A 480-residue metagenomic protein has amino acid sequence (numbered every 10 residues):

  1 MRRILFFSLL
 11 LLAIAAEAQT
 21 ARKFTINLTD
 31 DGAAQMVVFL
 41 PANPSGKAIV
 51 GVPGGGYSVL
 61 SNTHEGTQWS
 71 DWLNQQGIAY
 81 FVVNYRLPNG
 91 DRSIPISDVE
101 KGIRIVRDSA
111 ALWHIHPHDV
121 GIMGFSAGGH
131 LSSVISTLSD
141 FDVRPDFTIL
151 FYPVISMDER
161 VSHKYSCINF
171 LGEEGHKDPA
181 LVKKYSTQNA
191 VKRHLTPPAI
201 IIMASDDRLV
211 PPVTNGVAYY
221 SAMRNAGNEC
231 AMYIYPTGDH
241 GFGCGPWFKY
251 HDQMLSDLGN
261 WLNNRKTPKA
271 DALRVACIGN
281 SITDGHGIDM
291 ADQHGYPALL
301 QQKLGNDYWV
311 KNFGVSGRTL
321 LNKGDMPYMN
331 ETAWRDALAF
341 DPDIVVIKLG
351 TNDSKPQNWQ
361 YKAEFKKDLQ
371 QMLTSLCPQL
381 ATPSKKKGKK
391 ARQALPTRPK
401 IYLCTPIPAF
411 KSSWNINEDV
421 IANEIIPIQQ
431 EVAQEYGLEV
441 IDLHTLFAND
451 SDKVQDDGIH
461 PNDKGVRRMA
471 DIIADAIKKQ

Functional and structural regions predicted by a protein language model:
V37, R92, V217-P268, D456-I459 (+3 more regions): C-terminal catalytic histidine-bearing segment of alpha/beta-hydrolase fold enzymes
G46-G54: Short beta-strand element of the alpha/beta-hydrolase
S61-T63, Q68, F81-P117, G245-Q253: Catalytic nucleophile-loop/oxyanion-hole region of alpha/beta-hydrolase and closely related hydrolase-like folds
K101-S166, V182, T187: Primarily recognizes the serine-hydrolase "nucleophile elbow" in alpha/beta-hydrolase and SGNH/GDSL folds
S162-K164, A272-A276, I282-Q370: Conserved SGNH/GDSL esterase-like catalytic core that processes O-acyl groups on lipids and polysaccharides
V182-K183, Q302, Y328-Q480: Alpha-helical cap/lid subdomain in secreted, periplasmic, or secretory-pathway luminal O-acyl-processing enzymes
I200-D207: Short beta-strand/loop motif that positions the catalytic acidic residue of the alpha/beta-hydrolase fold
R208-N215: Conserved alpha/beta-hydrolase "acid-adjacent" motif
